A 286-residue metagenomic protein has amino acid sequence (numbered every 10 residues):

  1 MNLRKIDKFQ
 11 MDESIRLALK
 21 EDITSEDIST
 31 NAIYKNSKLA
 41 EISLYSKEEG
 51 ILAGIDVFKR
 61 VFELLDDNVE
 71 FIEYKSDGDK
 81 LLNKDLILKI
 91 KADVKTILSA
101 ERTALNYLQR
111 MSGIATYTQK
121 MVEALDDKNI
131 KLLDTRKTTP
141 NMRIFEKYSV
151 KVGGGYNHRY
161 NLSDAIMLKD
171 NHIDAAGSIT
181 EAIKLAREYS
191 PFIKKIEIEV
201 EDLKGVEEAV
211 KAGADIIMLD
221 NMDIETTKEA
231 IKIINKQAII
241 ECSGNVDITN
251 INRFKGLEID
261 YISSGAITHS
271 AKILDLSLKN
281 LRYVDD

Functional and structural regions predicted by a protein language model:
M1-L3, D285-D286: Basic/polar N-terminal segments that are highly enriched at the extreme N-terminus, encompassing both cleavable
N2-A212, I216, K228-I233, I239-C242 (+2 more regions): Acidic/glycine-rich phosphate/pyrophosphate-binding loops and surrounding catalytic core that coordinate Mg2+
N221, G244, G265-A266: Short secondary-structure boundary segments
G244-N250: Small/polar glycine-rich anion-binding or flexible loop at a beta-alpha turn
A266-D286: Short, charged, intrinsically disordered terminal tails
